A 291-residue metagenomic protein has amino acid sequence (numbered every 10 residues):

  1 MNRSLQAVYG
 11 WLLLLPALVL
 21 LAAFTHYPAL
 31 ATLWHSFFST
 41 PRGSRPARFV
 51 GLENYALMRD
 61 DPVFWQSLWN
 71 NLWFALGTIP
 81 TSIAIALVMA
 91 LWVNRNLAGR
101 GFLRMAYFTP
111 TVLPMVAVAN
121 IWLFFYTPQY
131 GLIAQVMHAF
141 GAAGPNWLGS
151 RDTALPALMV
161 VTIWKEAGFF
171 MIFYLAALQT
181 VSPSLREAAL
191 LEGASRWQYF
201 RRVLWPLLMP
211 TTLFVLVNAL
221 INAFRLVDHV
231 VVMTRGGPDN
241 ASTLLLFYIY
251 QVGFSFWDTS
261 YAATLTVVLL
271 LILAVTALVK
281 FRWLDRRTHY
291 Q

Functional and structural regions predicted by a protein language model:
M1-L5: Short, Lys/Arg-rich, polar N-terminal cytosolic tail immediately upstream of the first transmembrane signal-anchor
Q6-Q291: A structural signal for multi-pass alpha-helical bundles of membrane permease subunits that mediate small-molecule
